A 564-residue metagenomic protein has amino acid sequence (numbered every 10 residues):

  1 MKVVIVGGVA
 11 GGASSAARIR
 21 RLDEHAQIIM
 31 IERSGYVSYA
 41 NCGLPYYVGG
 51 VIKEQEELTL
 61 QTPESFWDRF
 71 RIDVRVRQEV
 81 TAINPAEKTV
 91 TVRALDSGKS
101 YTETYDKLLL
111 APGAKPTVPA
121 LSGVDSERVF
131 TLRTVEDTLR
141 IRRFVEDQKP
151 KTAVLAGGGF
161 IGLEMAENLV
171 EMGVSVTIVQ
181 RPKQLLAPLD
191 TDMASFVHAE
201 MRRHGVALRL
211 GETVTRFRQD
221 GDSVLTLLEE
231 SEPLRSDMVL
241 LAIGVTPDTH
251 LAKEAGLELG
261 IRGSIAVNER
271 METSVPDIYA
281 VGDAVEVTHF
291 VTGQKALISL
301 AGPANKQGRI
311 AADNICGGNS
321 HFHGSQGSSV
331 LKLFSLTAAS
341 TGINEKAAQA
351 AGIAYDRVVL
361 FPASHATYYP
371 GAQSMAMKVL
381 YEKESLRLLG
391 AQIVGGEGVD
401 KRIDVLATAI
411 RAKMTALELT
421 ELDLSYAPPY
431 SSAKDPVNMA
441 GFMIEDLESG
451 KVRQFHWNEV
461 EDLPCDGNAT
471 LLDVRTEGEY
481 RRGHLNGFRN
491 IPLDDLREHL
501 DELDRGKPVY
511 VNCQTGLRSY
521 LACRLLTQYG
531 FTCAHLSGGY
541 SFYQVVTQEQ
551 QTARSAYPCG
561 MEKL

Functional and structural regions predicted by a protein language model:
M1, A284-E397, P428-S432, P436-D462 (+1 more regions): Mid-to-C-terminal Rossmann-like scaffold of FAD/NAD(P)H-dependent oxidoreductases
M1-R77, A166-L189, S328, K401 (+3 more regions): Beta1-alpha1 glycine-rich phosphate/pyrophosphate-binding loop at the start of Rossmann-like nucleotide-binding domains
V6, E103-G113, A156, L234-G244 (+2 more regions): Short hydrophobic core segments
H25-Q27, R69, R75-D96, E103 (+2 more regions): A Rossmann-like FAD-binding core segment of flavoenzymes
T59, T152-A153, F160-R218, I298-A304 (+3 more regions): Rossmann-like dinucleotide-binding cores of NAD(P)H-dependent redox enzymes
L110-M172, A207, I261, V267-E269 (+2 more regions): Glycine-rich dinucleotide-binding loop and its adjacent helix/turn
D125-K149, P233-D313, V405, A409: FAD-site-proximal beta/loop scaffold in flavoenzymes
L417-P428, S432-A469, E477-Y510, Q514-L564: Rhodanese-like catalytic fold shared by cysteine-dependent sulfurtransferases and DSP/PTP-type phosphatases
